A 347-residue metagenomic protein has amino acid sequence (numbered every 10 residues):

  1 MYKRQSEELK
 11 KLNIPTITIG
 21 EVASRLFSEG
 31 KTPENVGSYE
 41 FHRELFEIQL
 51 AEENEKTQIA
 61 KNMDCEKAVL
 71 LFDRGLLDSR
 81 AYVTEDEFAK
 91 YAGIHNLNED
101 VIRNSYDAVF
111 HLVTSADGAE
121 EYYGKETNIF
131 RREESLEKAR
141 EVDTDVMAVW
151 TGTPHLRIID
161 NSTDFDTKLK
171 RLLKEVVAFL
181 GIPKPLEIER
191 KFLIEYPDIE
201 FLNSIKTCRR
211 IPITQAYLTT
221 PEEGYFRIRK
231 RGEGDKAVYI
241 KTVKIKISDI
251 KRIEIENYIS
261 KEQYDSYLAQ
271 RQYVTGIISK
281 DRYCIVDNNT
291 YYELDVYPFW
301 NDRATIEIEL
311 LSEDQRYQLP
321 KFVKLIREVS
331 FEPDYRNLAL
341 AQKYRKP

Functional and structural regions predicted by a protein language model:
M1-Y2: Conserved small/polar residues in nucleotide/adenosyl-binding loops
S6-L50: Conserved substrate/cofactor phosphate-moiety recognition/catalytic segment in nucleotide-dependent phosphotransferases
E21-V22, F72-L76, S162: Short, well-ordered beta-to-alpha junction loops that form the rim of enzyme active sites and present histidine/acidic
K31-K90: Conserved nucleotide-sensing/catalytic segment adjacent to the nucleotide-binding pocket in NTP-handling enzymes
I59-A60, L71, N104-D107, D145-I158: A structural motif corresponding to the C-terminal end of an alpha-helix and its immediate exit/capping segment
F72-L136, R140: ATP-dependent NMP and nucleoside kinases share a basic, alpha-helical "lid"
R131, T153-R171: Phosphate-binding beta-loop-alpha motif at adenosine-nucleotide cofactor sites
D166-T167, L173-P347: Phosphate-end processing signature that detects enzymes handling 5′-triphosphorylated RNA and polyphosphate
